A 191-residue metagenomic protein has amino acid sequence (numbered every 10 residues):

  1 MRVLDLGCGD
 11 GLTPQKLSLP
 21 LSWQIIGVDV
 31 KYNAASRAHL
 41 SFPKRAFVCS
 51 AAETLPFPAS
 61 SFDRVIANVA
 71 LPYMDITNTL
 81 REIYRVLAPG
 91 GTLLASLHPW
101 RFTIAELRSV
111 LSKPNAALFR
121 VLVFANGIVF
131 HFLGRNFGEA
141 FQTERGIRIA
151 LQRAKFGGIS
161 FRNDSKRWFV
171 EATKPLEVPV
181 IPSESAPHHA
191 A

Functional and structural regions predicted by a protein language model:
M1-G9: Conserved class I S-adenosyl-L-methionine
D10-T54: Class I SAM-dependent methyltransferase SAM/SAH-binding core
E53-V65: A short acidic, Gly/Pro-enriched loop at the edge of an enzyme's catalytic core that lines a small-molecule cofactor
R64-T77: A short SAM/SAH-binding and catalytic strip from SAM-dependent methyltransferases
N78-P89: A short glycine-rich, Lys/Arg-flanked "PGG" loop and its adjoining helix->strand segment in the class I
L94-V121: Conserved class I S-adenosyl-L-methionine
F137-A154: Short alpha-helix
A154-E184, H188-A191: Core SAM-dependent methyltransferase catalytic element
